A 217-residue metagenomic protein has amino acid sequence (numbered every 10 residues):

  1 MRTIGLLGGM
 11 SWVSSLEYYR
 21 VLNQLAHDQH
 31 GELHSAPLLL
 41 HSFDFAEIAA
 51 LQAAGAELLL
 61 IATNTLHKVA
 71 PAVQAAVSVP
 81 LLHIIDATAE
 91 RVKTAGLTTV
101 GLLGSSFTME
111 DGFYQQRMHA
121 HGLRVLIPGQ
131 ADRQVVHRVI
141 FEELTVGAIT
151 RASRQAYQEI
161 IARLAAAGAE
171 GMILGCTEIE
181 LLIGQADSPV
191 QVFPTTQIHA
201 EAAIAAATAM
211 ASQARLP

Functional and structural regions predicted by a protein language model:
M1-P217: Non-catalytic structural scaffold of enzyme domains
